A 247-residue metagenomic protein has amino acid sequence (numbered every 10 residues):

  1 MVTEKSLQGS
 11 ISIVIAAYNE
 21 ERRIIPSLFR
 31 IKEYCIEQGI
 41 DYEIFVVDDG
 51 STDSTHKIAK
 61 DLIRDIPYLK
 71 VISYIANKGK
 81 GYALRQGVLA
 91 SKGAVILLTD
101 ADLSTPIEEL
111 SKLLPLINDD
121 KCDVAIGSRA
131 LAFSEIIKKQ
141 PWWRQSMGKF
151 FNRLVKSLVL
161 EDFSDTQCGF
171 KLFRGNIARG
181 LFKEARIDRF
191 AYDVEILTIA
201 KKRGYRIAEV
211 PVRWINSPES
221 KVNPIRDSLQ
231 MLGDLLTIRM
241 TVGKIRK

Functional and structural regions predicted by a protein language model:
M1-E33, I40: N-proximal low-complexity "stem/linker" segments adjacent to membrane-targeting elements
M1-I11, R153, L158-D162, E184-K247: Hydrophobic helical membrane-anchoring modules
E20-R23, S51, K80, P106: Donor nucleotide-sugar binding loop of glycosyltransferases
S27, T55, L84, E108-L110 (+1 more regions): Acidic donor-diphosphate engagement hotspot in glycosyltransferases and nucleotidyltransferases that stabilizes
K32, I40-G50, I72-Y74: Short beta-strand/loop segment that forms part of the nucleotide-sugar
D48-K57, L103: A conserved acidic beta->alpha catalytic loop
Y68, Y74-A90, V95, I107-F190 (+2 more regions): Acceptor/aglycone-binding surface of glycosyltransferases and processive sugar-polymer synthases
